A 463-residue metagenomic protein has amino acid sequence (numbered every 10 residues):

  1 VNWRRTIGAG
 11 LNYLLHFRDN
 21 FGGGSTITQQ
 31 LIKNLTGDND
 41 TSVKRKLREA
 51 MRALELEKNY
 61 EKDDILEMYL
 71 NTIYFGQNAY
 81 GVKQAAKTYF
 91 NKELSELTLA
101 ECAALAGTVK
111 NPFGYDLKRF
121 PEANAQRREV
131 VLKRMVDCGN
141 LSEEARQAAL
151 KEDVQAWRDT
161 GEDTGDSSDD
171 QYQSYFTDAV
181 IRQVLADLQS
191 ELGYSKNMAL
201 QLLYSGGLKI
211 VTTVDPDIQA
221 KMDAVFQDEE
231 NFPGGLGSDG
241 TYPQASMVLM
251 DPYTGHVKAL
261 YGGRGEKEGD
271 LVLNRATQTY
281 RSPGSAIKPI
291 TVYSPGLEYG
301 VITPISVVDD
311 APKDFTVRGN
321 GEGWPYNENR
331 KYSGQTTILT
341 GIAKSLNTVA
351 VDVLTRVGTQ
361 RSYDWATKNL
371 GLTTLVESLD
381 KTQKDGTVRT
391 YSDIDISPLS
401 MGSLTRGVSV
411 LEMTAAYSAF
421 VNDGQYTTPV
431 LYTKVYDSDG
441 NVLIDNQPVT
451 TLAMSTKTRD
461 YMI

Functional and structural regions predicted by a protein language model:
V1, M135, M222, G255 (+4 more regions): Active-site SXXK
N2-R5, Y80-V82, S142-A145, L297-V317 (+2 more regions): Short, well-structured active-site flanking segments
Y13-T41, E162-D169, I302-S362, I396-L399 (+1 more regions): Conserved catalytic neighborhood of penicillin-recognizing serine enzymes
D19-P216, A220, K384-V388, P398-G402 (+1 more regions): Non-catalytic, structured segments within soluble enzyme domains
T98, L200, P216-D251, T340-I342 (+1 more regions): Beta-lactamase-like hydrolase cores
V154, G161-D169, T374-G440: Active-site-proximal helix/loop microenvironment of the serine DD-peptidase/beta-lactamase transpeptidase fold
T212-G235, M247-L249, L260, E266-T279 (+1 more regions): A penicillin-recognizing enzyme superfamily signal
P243-Q244, E268-I290, P304-V307, P398: Short active-site loop at a secondary-structure junction that contains or immediately precedes the catalytic residue(s)
